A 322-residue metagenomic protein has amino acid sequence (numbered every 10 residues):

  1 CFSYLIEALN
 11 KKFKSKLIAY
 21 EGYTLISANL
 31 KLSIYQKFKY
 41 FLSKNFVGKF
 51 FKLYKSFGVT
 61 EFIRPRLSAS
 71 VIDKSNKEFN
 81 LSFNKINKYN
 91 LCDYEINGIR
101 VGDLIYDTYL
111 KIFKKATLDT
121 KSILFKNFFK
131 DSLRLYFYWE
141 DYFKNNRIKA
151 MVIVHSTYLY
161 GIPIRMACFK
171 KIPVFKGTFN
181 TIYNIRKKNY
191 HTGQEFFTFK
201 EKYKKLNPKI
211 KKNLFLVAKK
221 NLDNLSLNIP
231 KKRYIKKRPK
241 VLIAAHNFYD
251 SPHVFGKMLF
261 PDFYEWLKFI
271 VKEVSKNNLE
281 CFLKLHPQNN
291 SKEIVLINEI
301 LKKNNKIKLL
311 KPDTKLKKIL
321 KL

Functional and structural regions predicted by a protein language model:
C1, T24-I26, V154-G161, Q288-S291: Gly/Ser/Thr-rich loops at beta-strand to alpha-helix junctions that form or flank small-molecule/cofactor-binding
C1-A19, F260-S275: Histidine-anchored nucleotide/phosphate-binding helix
A8-L133, F179-L225: Conserved N-terminal ligand/cofactor-binding loop architecture of enzyme catalytic domains
L17, I172-V174, T181, C281 (+1 more regions): Hydrophobic beta-strand scaffold residues
K130-K144, N289-L322: Donor nucleotide-activated moiety binding/catalytic core segment of transferases that use nucleotide-activated donors
F143-S156: Short N-terminal targeting/anchoring amphipathic segment
I153-M166, T314-L322: A donor-sugar binding/catalytic signature common to diverse glycosyltransferases and related nucleotide-sugar
L216-I300: Conserved catalytic-core segment of nucleotide-activated headgroup transferases in glycan assembly
